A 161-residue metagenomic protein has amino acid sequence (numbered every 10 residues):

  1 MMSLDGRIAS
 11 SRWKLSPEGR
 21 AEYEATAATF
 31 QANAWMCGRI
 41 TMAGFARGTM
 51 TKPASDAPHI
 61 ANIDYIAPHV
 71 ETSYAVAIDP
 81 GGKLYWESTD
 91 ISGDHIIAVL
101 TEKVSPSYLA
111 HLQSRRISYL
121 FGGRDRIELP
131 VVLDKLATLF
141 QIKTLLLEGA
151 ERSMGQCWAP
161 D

Functional and structural regions predicted by a protein language model:
M2-L4, S10-L139: Active-site ligand-binding patch in enzyme domains
G6, L147: Conserved S/T- and glycine-rich ATP-binding loop of Class I adenylate-forming
A34, T144-L146: Residue-level preference for the first positions of well-ordered beta-strands
C37-R39, E148-E151: Glycine-rich beta-strand-to-loop/alpha-helix junction loops that act as flexible
G44, M154-G155: Short glycine-rich, flexible loops that bind phosphorylated cofactors or substrates
P130-L133, A150-M154: A short, acidic, amphipathic alpha-helical segment used as a generic capping/interface helix at domain edges
G155-D161: Short Gly/Thr/Asp-enriched flexible loops that form oxyanion-binding sites at enzyme active sites
